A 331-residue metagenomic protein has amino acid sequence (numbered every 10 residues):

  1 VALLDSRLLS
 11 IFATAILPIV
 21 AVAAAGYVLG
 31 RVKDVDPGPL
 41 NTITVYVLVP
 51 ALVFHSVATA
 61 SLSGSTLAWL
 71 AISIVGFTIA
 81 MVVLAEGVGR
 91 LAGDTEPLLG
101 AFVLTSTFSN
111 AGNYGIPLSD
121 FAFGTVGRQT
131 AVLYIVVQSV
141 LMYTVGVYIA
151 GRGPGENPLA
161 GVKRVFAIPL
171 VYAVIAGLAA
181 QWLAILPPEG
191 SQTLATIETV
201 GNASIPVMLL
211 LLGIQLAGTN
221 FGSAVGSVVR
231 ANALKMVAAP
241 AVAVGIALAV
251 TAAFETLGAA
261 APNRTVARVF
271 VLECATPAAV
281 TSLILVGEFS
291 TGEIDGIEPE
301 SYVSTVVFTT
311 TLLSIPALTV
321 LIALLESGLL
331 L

Functional and structural regions predicted by a protein language model:
V1-L331: Alpha-helical transmembrane segments of multi-pass small-molecule/ion transporters
